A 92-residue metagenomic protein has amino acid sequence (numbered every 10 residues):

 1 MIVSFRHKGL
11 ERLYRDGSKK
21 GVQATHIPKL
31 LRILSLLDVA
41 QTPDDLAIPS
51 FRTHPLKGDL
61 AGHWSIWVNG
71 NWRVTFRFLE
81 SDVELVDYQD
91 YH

Functional and structural regions predicted by a protein language model:
M1-I33: Arg/Lys-rich, positively charged N-terminal/basic patches that mediate binding to nucleic acids
R15, T42, S81: Residue-level marker of positions within ordered structural domains that often coincide with functionally constrained
V22, T42, P49, V68 (+1 more regions): Short linear functional motifs in flexible/disordered or boundary regions
A24, P28-L31, S50, I66 (+1 more regions): Generic alpha-helical scaffold signal
L37: Conserved phosphate-interacting/catalytic interface
Q41-W64: A short, surface-exposed loop/turn module that caps and links secondary-structure elements
H54-K57, W64-H92: Enriched for short, Lys/Arg-rich terminal
